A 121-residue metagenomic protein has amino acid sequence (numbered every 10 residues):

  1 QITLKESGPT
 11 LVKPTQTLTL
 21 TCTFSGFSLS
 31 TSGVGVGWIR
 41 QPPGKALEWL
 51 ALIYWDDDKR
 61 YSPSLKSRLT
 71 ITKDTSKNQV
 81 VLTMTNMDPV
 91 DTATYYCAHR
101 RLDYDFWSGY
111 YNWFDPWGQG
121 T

Functional and structural regions predicted by a protein language model:
Q1-T121: Extracellular domains of the immunoglobulin superfamily
